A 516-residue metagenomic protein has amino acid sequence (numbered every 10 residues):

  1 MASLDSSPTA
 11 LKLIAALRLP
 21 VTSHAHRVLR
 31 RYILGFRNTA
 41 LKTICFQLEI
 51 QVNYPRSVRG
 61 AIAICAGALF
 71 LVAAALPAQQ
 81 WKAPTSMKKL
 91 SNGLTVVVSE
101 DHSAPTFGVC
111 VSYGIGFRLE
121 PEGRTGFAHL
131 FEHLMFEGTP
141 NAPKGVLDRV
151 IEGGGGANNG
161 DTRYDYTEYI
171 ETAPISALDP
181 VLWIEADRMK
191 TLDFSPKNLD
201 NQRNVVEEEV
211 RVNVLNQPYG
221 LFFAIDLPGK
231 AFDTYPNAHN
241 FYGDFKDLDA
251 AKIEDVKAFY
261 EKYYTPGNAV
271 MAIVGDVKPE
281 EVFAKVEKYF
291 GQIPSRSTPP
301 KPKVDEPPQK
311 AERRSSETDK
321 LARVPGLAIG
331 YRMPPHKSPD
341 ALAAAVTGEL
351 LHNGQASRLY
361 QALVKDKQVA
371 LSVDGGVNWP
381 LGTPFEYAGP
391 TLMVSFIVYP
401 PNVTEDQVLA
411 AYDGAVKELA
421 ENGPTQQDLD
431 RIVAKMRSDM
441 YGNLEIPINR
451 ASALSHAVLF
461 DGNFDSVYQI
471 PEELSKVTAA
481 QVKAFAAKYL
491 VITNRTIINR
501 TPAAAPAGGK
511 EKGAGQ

Functional and structural regions predicted by a protein language model:
S3-P8, R18, S23: Low-acidity, Ser/Thr- and Arg-rich intrinsically disordered low-complexity segments
A15, A25-R27, I33, T39: Short hydrophobic alpha-helical segments enriched in small aliphatic residues
A40, I44-C65: Bacterial N-terminal signal peptides that target proteins for export
C65, A75-V97, K278-D319, G330 (+2 more regions): Proteolytic maturation boundary segments
Q79-K89, P228-A269, P279, K301-E306 (+5 more regions): Histidine-acidic residue clusters that define the catalytic metal-binding segment of zinc metallopeptidase domains
V97-S99, A104-E122, G126-L130, K144-M189 (+6 more regions): M16 family metallopeptidases and their MPP-like homologs
D101, G229, T298-R358, A362: His/Glu-based metal-binding/catalytic segments typifying zinc-dependent metallopeptidases
P196, R203, V212, G220 (+2 more regions): Non-catalytic, conformational "gating/processing" segments within enzyme and secreted inhibitor domains
